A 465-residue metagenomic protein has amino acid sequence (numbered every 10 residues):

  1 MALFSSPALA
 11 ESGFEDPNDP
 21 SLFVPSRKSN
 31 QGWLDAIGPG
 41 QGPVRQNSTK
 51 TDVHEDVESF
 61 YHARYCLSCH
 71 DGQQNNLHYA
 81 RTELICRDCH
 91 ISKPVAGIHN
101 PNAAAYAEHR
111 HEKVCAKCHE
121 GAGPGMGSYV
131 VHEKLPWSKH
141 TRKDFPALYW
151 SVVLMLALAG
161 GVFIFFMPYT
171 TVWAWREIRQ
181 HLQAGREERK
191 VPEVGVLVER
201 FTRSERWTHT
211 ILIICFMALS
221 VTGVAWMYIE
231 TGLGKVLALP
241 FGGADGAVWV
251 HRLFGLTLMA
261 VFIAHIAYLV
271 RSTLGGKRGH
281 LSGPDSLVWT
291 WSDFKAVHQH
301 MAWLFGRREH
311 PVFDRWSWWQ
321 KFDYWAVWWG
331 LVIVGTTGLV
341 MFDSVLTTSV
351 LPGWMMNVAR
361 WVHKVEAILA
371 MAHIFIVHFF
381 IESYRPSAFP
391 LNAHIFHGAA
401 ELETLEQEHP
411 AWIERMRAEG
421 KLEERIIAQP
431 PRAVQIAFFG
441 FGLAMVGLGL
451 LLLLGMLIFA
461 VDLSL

Functional and structural regions predicted by a protein language model:
M1-G13: Hydrophobic secretory-pathway targeting helix
A10-E15, S21, N100, V114-K117 (+1 more regions): Membrane-embedded alpha-helical bundles that constitute the cytochrome b-like, heme-associated redox core of multi-pass
S12-R45: N-terminal pre-domain segments of enzymes
V24-G32, R45-V53, Q74-R81, S220-V221 (+3 more regions): Phosphate-binding glycine-rich loops and adjacent basic patches that engage nucleotide phosphates, nucleic-acid
W33-G38, H54-V57, E83-C86, E188-R189 (+2 more regions): A generic short-segment signal for beta-strand/edge and adjacent turn/coil regions
P39-W150: Inter-heme linker and motif-flanking segments adjacent to c-type heme-binding CXXCH motifs in c-type cytochromes
